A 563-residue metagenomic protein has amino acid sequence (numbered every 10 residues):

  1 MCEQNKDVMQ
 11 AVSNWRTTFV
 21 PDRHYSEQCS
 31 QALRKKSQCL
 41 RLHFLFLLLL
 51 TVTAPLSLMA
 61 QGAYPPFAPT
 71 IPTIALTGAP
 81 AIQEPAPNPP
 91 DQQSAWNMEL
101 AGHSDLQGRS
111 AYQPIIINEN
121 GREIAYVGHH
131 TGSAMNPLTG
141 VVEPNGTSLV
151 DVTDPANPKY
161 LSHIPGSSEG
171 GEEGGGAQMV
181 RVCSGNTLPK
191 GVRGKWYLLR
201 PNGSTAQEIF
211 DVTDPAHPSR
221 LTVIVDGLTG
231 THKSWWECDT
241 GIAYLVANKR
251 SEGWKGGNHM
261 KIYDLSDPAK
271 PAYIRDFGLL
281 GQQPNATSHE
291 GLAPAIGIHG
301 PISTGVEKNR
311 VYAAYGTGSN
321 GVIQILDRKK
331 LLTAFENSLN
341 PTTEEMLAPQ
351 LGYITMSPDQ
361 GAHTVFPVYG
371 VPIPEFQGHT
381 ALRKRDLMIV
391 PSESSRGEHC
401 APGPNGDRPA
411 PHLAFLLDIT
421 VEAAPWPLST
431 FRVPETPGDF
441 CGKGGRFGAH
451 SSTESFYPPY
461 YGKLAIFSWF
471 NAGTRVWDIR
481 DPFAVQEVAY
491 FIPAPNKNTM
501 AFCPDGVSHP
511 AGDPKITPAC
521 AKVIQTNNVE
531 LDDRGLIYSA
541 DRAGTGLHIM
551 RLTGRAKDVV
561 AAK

Functional and structural regions predicted by a protein language model:
M1-L40: N-terminal secretory signal peptides that target proteins for export/translocation
D7-V8, L49, L58, N97: Residue-level detector of intrinsically disordered terminal segments
V8, R16-T17, L50-T53, L76 (+1 more regions): Intrinsically disordered/low-complexity terminal segments and short unstructured peptides
R16-V20, T53-P55, M356, L382: Serine/threonine-rich, low-complexity intrinsically disordered segments
H43-S57: Bacterial N-terminal signal peptides
Q61-K563: Feature marking well-ordered beta-strand scaffolds used for ligand recognition
